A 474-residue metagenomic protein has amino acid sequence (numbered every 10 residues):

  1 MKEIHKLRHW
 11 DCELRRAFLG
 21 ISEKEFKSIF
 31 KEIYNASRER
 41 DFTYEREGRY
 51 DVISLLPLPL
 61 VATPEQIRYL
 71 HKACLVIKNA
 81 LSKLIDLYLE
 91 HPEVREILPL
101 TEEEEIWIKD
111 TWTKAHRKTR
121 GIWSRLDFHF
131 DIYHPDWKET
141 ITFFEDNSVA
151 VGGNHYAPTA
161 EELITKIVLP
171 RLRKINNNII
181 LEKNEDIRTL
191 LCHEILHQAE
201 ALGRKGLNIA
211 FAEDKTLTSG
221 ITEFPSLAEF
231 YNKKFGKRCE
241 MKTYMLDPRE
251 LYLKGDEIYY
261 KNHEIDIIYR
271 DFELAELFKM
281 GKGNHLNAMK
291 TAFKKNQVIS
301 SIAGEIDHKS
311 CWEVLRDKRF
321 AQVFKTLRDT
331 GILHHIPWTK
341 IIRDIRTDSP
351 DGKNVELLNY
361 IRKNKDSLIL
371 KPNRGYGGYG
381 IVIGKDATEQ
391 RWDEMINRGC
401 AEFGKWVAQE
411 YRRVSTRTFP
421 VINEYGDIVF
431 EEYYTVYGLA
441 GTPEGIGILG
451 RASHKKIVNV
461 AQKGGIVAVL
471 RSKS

Functional and structural regions predicted by a protein language model:
M1-S474: Preference for protein termini
